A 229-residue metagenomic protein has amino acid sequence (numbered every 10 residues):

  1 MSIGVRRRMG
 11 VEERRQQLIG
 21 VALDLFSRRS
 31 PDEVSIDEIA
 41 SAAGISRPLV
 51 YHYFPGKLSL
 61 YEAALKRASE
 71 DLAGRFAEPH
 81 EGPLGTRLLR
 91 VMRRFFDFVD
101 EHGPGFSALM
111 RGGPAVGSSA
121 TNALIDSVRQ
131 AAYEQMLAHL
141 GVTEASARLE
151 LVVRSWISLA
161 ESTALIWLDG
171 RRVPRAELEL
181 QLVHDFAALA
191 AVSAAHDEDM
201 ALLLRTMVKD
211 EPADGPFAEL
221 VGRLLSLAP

Functional and structural regions predicted by a protein language model:
M1-E13, H196-P229: N-terminal intrinsically disordered/low-complexity leader segments
M1-R29, E33-G44, L58-E62: Basic, helix-initiating cap at the start of DNA-binding domains
A43-F54: Short hydrophobic/aromatic patch on the recognition helix
S59-A68, L109, L124-V128: Alpha-helical DNA-contacting segments of helix-turn-helix folds
A63, A77-P104, V142, S146 (+1 more regions): Hydrophobic alpha-helical connector segments
F98-N122, Y133-L137, E161-D169, D199: Amphipathic alpha-helical segments used for helix-helix packing
G117-V142, A147-S162, A176-A191: Amphipathic alpha-helical packing segments from all-alpha helical-bundle domains
A164-K209: A contiguous, mid-protein "functional segment" used to position or interact with cofactors/ions or partner subunits
